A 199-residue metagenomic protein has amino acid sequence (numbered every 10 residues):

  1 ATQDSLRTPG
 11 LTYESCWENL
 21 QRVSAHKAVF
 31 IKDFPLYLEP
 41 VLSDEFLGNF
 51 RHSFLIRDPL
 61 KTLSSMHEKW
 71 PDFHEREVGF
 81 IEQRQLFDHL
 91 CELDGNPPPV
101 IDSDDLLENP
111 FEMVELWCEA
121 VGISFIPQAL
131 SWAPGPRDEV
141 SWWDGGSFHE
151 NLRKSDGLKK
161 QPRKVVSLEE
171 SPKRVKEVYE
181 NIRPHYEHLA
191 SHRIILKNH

Functional and structural regions predicted by a protein language model:
A1-S24: PAPS-dependent sulfotransferase catalytic core
Q3-R7, A25, F73-E77, E169: Charge-dense, low-complexity intrinsically disordered segments
T8-S15, P35, E75-E82, N109 (+1 more regions): Soluble or luminal CAZymes and related metallo-dependent hydrolases
L20, F87-C91, R193: Hydrophobic, Leu/Ile/Phe/Ala-enriched alpha-helical segments that form helix-helix packing faces
S24-A25, N49: Short loop/turn elements that form and flank the Walker-type P-loop nucleotide-binding site in RecA-like NTPase cores
I31-Q128, S141-W142, G146-N151: PAPS-dependent sulfotransferase catalytic domain
S124-H199: PAPS-dependent sulfotransferases, especially Golgi type II membrane carbohydrate sulfotransferases
